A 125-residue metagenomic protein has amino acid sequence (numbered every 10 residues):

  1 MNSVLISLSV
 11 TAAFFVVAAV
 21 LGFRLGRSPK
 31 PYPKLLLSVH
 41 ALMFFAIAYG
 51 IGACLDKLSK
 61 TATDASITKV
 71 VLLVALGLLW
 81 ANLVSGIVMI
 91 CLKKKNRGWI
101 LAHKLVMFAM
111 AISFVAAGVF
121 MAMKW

Functional and structural regions predicted by a protein language model:
M1-W125: Membrane-embedded alpha-helical bundles that constitute the cytochrome b-like, heme-associated redox core of multi-pass
